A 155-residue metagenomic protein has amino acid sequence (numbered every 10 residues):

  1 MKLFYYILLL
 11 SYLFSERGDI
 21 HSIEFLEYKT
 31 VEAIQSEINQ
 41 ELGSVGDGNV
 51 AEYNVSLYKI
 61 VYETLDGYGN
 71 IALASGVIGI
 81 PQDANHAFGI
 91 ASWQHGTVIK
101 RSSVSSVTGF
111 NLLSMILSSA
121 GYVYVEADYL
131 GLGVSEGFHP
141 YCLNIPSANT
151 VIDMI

Functional and structural regions predicted by a protein language model:
M1-K2, V77: N-terminal hydrophobic targeting signals that begin at the initiator methionine
L3-L13: Sec-dependent N-terminal signal peptides
E16-H86: Catalytic-loop region of hydrolases
G67-S75, G79-I116: Short, surface-exposed "cap/lid" segments of acyl-processing enzymes
H95, S114-V134: Conserved alpha/beta-hydrolase
R101-S103, G133-G137: Extracytoplasmic/secreted cell-surface and envelope-processing proteins
L113-S114, E136-N144: Second-shell loop/turn segments in exported
Y141-I155: Alpha/beta-hydrolase active-site loop
